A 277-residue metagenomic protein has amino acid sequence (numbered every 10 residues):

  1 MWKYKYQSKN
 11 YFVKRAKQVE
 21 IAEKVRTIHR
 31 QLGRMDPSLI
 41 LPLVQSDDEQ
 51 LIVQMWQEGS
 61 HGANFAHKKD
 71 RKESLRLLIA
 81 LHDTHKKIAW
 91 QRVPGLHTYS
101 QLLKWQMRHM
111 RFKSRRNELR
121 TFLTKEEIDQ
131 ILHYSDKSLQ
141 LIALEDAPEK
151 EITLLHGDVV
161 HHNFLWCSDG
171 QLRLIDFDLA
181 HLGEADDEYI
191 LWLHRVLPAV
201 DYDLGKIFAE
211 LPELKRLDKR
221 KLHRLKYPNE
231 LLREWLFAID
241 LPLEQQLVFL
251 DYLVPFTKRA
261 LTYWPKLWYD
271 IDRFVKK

Functional and structural regions predicted by a protein language model:
M1-S8, L139-D187: Active-site acidic catalytic loop and adjacent metal/ATP-binding pocket of ATP-dependent phosphoryl transfer enzymes
Y6-W90: ATP-binding pocket architecture of kinase catalytic cores
K17, A66-K69, E151, K219 (+1 more regions): Conserved aromatic-histidine-acidic binding/catalytic patches
L51-F65, K87, R108-E118, L232-L243: A glycine-centered beta->alpha junction motif in the catalytic cores of kinase/phosphotransferase enzymes
K68-E126: A cross-family kinase active-site recognition segment
H85-V93, I142, D146, I239-L243: Long, hydrophobic, amphipathic alpha-helical segments used as structural scaffolds
R108-H156, Y263-K277: An alpha-helical support segment within catalytic cores of ATP-dependent transferases
D186-L243, L247-Y263: Active-site activation/catalytic loop segments of kinase-like enzymes and analogous catalytic loops in related
